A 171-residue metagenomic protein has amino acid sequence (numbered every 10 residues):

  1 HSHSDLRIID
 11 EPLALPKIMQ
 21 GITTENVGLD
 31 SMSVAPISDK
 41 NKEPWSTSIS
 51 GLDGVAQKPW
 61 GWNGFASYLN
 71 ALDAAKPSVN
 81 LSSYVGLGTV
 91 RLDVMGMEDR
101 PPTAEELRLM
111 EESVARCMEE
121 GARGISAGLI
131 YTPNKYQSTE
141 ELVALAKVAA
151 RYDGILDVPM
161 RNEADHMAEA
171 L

Functional and structural regions predicted by a protein language model:
H1-D5: Metallo-beta-lactamase
D10-R123: Divalent-metal coordination cores built from histidine and acidic residues
D30-S31, G86, I130, R161-E163: An acidic- and aromatic-residue-enriched active-site/binding cleft used to recognize and process polar
S67-Y68, K76, P101-A127, P133-L171: Histidine/acidic residue-rich metal-binding segments in metalloenzymes
